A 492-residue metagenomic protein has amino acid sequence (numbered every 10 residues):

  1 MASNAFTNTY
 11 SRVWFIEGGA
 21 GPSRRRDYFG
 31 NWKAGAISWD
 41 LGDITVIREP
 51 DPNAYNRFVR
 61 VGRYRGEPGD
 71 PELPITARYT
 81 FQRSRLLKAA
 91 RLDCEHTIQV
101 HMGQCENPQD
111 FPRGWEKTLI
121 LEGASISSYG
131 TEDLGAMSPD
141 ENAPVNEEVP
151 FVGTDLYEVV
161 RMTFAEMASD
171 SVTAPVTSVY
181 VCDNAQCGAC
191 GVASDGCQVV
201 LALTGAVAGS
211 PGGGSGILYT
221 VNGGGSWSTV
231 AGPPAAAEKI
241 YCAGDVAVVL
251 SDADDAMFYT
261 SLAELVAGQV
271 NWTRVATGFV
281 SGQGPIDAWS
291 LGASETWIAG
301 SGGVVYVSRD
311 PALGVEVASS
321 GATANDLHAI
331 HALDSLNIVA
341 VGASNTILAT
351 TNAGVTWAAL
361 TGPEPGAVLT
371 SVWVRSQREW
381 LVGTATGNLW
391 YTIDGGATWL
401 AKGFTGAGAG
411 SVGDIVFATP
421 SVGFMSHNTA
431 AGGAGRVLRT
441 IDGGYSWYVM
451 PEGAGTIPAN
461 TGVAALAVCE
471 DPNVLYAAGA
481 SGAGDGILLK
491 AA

Functional and structural regions predicted by a protein language model:
M1-F6, L86-C94, G209: Short linear motifs in intrinsically disordered
A2-F81, L121-P150, E158-M162: Solvent-exposed edge beta-strands and adjacent loop segments that serve as assembly or binding interfaces
Y10, D70-E72, E95-I98, D245: Short, surface-exposed beta-edge/turn micro-motifs
G19-G30, I75, G103-E116, C190 (+1 more regions): Acidic Ser/Thr/Pro-rich low-complexity disordered segments that often serve as glycosylated linkers/stalks around
T80, R85-S125: Short, acidic/charged, Gly/Pro-enriched secondary-structure junctions
L86-K88, V160-F164: Short, charged, solvent-exposed linker or helix-capping segments at domain edges/interfaces that act as flexible hinges
M162-A492: Residue-level hotspots at or immediately adjacent to binding/recognition sites across diverse folds
